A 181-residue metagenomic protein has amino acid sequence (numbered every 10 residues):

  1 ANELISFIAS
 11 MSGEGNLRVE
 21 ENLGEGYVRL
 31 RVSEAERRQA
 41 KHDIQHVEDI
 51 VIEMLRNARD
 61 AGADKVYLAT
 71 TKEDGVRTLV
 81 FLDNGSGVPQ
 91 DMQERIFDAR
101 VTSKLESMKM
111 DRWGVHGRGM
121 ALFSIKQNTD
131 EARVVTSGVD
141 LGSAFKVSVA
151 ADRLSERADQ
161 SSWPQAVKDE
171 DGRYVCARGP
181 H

Functional and structural regions predicted by a protein language model:
A1-E53, V175-H181: Bergerat-fold GHKL ATPase/HATPase_c domain
K41-E73, I125-K126: Conserved ATP-binding N-box helix of the HATPase_c
L68, L79-V80: Hydrophobic/aromatic residues in the conserved F-box-adjacent beta-strands of the Bergerat ATP-binding
G75-L79, S143: Short beta-strand element(s) in the Bergerat
D83: Acidic ATP/Mg2+-coordinating residue in the GHKL
S86-G87: Glycine-rich G1-box
Q90-K146: Flexible ATP-lid and adjacent glycine-rich G1/G2 motifs of the Bergerat
S155-H181: N-terminal assembly/transducer modules of large multi-domain enzymes, emphasizing dimerization/partner-binding
